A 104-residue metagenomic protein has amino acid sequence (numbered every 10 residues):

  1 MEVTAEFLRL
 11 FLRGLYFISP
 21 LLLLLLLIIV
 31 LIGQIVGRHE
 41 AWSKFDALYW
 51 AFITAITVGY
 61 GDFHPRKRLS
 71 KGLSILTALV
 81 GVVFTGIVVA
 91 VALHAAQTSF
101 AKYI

Functional and structural regions predicted by a protein language model:
M1-Y16: Membrane-helix boundary elements
T4, Y103-I104: Membrane-interfacial helix-loop-helix connectors in multipass membrane proteins
L12-S19, S70-L73: Membrane-interface helix-boundary signature
P20-W50, P65-R68: Outer-pore turret/helix-boundary of cation channels
D46-Y49, I53-Y103: Pore domain of cation channels
